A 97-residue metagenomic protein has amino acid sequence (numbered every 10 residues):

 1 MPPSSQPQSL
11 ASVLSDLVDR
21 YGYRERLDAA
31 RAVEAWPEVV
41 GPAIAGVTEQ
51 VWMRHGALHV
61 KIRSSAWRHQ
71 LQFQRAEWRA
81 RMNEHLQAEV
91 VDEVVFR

Functional and structural regions predicted by a protein language model:
M1-E38, Q50-H55, H69, A76 (+2 more regions): N-terminal presequence-like segments and adjacent domain-start helices
P42-V47: Short amphipathic beta-strand starts and helix->beta connectors
G56-R63: Short, aliphatic-rich beta-strand segments
